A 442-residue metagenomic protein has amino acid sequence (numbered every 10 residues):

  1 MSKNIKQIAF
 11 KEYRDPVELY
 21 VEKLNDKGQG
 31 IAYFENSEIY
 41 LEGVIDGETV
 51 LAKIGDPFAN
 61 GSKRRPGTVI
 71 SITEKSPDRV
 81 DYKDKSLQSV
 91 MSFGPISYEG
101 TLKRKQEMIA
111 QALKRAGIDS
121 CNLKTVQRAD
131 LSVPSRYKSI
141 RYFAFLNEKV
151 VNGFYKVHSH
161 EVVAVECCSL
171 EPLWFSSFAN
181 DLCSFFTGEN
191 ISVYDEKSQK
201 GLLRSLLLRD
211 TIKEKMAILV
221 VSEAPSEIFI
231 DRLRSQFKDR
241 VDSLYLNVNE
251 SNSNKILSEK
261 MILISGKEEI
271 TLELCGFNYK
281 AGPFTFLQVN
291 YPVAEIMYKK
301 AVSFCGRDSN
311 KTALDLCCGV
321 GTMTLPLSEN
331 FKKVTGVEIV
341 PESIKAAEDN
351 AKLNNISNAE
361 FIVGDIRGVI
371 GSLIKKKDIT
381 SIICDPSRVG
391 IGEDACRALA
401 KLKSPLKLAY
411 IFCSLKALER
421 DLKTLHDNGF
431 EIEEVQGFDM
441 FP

Functional and structural regions predicted by a protein language model:
M1-S86, D119, E360, G368: Terminal RNA-binding accessory module
S2-D26, A224-P442: Rossmann-like S-adenosyl-L-methionine
G30-E35, G153-V157, A347: Short, acidic/hydrophobic/Gly-rich beta-strand patch recurrent on exposed beta strands that often constitutes part
I70-S192: Extended interfacial segments that mediate partner engagement and assembly in macromolecular machines
K124-L131, E196-K197, L203-S205, Q436-M440: Short, solvent-exposed loop/turn elements at beta->coil junctions and helix N-caps that rim active or binding pockets
A144, K213-S222, N278-G282: Short, aliphatic-rich beta-strand segments
E161-R204, D210, E223-N252: Internal alpha/beta scaffold segment
